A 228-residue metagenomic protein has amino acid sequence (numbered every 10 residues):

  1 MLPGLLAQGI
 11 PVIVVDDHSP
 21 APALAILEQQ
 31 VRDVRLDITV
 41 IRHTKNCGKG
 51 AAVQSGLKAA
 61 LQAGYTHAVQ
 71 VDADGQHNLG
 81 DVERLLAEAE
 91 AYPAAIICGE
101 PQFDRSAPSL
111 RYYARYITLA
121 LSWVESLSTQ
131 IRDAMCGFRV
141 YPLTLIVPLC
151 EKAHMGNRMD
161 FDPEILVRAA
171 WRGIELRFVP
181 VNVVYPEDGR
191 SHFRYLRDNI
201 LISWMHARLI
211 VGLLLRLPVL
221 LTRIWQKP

Functional and structural regions predicted by a protein language model:
M1-Q8, P22: Short, well-formed alpha-helical segments that are part of the catalytic scaffolds of diverse glycosyltransferases
G4-L5, P11-V15, V40: Hydrophobic targeting segments
D16-A25, G75: A conserved acidic beta->alpha catalytic loop
A21-Q30, G80: Acidic helix N-cap motif at the loop->helix transition within catalytic regions of sugar-transfer enzymes
H43-K45, K49-Q62, L79-M159, P186-F193 (+1 more regions): Acceptor/aglycone-binding surface of glycosyltransferases and processive sugar-polymer synthases
Y65-Q76: Short beta-strand-to-loop acidic/aromatic patch adjacent to the donor-nucleotide binding site
V71, I97-E100, V179-V181: Short glycine/serine/threonine-enriched helix-capping/active-site loop that flanks the nucleotide-sugar donor pocket
H154-P228: Hydrophobic helical membrane-anchoring modules
